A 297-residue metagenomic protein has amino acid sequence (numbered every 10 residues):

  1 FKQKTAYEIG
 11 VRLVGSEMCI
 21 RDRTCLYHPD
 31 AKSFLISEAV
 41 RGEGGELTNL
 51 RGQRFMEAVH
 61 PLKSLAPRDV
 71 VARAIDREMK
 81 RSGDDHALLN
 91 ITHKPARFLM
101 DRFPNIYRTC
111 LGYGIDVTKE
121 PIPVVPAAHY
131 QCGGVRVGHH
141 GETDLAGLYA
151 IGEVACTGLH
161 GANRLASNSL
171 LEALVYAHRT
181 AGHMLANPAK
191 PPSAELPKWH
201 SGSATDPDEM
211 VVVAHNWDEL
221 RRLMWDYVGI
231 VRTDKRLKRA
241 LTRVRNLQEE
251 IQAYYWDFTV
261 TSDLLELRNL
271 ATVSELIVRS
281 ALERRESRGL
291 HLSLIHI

Functional and structural regions predicted by a protein language model:
F1-G15, I20, I295-H296: Single conserved hydrophobic/aromatic residue that forms the stacking wall/gate of nucleotide- or nucleobase-binding
Q3-Y7, S33, I91, R136-V137: A generic local structural motif
A6, Y107, L282: Short glycine-/small-residue-rich flexible loop motifs, especially phosphate/cofactor-binding loops
E17-I122, L174, H183-A189: An anion/pyrophosphate-binding glycine-rich loop and adjacent beta-alpha core in soluble alpha-beta enzymes
T48-S64, A74-E78, Y130, R136-A150 (+1 more regions): Glycine- and aromatic-enriched mobile tails/lids
P104-L148: FAD/FMN-dependent oxidoreductases across multiple families
